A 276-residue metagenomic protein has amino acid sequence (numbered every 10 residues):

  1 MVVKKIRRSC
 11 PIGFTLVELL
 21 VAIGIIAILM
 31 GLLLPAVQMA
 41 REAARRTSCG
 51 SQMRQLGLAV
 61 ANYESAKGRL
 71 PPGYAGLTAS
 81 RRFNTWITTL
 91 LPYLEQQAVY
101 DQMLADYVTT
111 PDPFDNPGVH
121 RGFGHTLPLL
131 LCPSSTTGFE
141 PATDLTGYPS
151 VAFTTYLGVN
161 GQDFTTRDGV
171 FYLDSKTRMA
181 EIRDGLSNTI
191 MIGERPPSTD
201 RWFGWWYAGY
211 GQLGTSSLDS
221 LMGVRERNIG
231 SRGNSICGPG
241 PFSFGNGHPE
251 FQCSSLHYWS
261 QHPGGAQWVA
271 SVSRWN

Functional and structural regions predicted by a protein language model:
M1-S9: N-terminal secretory signal peptides that target proteins for export/translocation
V2, I28, L32, A43-N276: Surface-exposed loop/linker segments characteristic of extracytoplasmic
P11-R45, Q55: N-terminal single-pass transmembrane signal-anchor helix
